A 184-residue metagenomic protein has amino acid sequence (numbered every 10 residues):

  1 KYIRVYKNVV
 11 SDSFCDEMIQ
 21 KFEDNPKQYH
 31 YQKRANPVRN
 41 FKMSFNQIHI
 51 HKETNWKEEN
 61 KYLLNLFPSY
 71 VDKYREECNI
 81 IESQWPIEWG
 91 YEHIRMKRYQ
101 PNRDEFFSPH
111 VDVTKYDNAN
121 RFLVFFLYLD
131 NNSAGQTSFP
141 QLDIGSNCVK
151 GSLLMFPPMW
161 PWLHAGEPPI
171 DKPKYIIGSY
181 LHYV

Functional and structural regions predicted by a protein language model:
K1-L153, P161-V184: Fe(II)/2-oxoglutarate oxygenase catalytic core
